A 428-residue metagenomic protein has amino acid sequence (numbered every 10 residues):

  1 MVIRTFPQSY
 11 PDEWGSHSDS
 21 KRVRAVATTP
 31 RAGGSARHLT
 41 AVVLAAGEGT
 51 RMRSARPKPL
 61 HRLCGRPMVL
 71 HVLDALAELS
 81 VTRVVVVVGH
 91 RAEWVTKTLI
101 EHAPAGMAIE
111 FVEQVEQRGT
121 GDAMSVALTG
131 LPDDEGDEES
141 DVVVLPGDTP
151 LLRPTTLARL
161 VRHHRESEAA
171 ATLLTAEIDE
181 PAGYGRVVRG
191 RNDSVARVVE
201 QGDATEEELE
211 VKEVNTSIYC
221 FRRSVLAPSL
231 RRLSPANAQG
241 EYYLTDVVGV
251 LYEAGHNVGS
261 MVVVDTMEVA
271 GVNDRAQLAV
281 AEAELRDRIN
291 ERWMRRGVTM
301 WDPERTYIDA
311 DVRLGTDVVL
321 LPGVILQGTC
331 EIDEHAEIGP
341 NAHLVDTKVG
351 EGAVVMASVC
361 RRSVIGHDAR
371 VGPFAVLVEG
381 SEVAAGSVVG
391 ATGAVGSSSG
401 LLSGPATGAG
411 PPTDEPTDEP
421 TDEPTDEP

Functional and structural regions predicted by a protein language model:
V2-Y10, W14-T40, P67-R162, E166: Conserved N-terminal catalytic core of the sugar/cofactor nucleotidyltransferase
Q8, D12-E13, H17-D19, G410 (+1 more regions): Asp/Glu-rich intrinsically disordered low-complexity tracts
T29-R31, R37, K212-G315: Conserved alpha/beta core of the MobA/IspD/sugar-nucleotide pyrophosphorylase nucleotidyltransferase superfamily
R37-L63, L79: Glycine-rich N-terminal loop/short-helix segment of MobA-like nucleotidyltransferase
L39-T40, L73-A75, V81-V84, H102 (+15 more regions): Catalytic cores of nucleotide-enabled group-transfer and carboxylate-activating enzymes in metabolic and assembly-line
R56-R62, E116, L233-A236: Short glycine-enriched, charge-decorated loop/helix-capping segments at active-site entrances that position
L152-A238, T245: Conserved core of the sugar-phosphate nucleotidyltransferase
T299-P412: Structural signal for interior beta-strand "rungs" in well-ordered beta-sheet cores of soluble enzyme domains
